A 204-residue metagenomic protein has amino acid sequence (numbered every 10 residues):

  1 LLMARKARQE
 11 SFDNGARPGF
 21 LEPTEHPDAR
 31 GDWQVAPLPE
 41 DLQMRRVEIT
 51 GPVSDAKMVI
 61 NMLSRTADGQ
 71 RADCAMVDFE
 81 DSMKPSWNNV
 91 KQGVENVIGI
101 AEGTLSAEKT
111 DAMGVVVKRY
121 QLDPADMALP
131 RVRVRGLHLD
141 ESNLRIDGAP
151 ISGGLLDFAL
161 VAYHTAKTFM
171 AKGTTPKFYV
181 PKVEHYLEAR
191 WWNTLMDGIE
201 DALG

Functional and structural regions predicted by a protein language model:
L1-Q9, Q70-R71, M76, Y186-L187: Short amphipathic alpha-helical segments with coiled-coil-like heptad repeat character
L1-R30: Low-complexity, highly charged intrinsically disordered N-terminal segments that act as targeting/localization
M3-E10, Q92-G99, H164, T194 (+1 more regions): Charged/polar, solvent-exposed surface patches and flexible loops
G15-L21, L63-D68, N88-I100: Glycine-rich loop at the start of a catalytic domain that most often binds anionic cofactors/ligands
P23-D32, Q43, I49-V53, M58-N61 (+3 more regions): Conserved alpha/beta-domain cores
P37: Aromatic-rich, solvent-exposed beta-strand/loop patch
